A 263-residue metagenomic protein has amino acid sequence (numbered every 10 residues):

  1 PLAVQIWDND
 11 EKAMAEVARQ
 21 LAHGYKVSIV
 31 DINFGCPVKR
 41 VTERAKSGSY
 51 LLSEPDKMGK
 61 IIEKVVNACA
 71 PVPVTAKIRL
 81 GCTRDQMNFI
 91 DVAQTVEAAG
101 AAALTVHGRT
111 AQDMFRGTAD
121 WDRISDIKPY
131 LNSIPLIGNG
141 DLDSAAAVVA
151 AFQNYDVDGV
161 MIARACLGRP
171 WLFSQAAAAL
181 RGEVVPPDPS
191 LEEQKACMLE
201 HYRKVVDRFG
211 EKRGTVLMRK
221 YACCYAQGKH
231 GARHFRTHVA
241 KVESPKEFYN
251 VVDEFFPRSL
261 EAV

Functional and structural regions predicted by a protein language model:
P1-A3, K46, R236: Short, solvent-exposed beta-strand edge segments and adjacent coil->beta transition regions
P1-G24, P245, R258-L260: N-terminal capping/small domains of soluble enzymes
A3-Q5, A76, G108-R109, K195-C197: N-terminal start-of-chain detector that recognizes signal peptides and the immediate post-cleavage beginning
Q5, A45-S49, A111, V185 (+1 more regions): Short coil/turn segments at secondary-structure junctions
Q5-N9, S53, P189: Short, surface-exposed alpha-helical recognition segments that flank or form part of ligand/macromolecule-binding
N9-D10, V30, V96, M218: A short linear-motif detector with a strong N-terminal bias
A15-K46, L51, P55-L136, N154: Alpha/beta enzyme core
K60, P73, T83, N88-A103 (+4 more regions): Alpha/beta catalytic cores of nucleotide-metabolism and tRNA/nucleoside-modifying enzymes
